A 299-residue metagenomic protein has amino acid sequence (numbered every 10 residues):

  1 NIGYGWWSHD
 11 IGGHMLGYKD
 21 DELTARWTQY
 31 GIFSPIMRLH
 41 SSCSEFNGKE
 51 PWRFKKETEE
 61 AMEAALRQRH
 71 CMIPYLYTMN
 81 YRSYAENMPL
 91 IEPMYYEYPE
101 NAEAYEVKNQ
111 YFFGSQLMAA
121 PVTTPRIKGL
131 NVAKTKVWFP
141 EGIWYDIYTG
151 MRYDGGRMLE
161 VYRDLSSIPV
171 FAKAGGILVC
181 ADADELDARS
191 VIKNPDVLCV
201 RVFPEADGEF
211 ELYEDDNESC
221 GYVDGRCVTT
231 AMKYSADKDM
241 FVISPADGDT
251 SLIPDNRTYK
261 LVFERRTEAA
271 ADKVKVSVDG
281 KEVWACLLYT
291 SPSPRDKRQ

Functional and structural regions predicted by a protein language model:
N1-S167, K173: Catalytic-domain carbohydrate-binding cleft regions of carbohydrate-active enzymes
N80-S83, T267, Y289: Hydrophobic, Leu/Ile/Phe/Ala-enriched alpha-helical segments that form helix-helix packing faces
Q110, T230-A236, E282-L288: Short, exposed beta-strand/loop patches in secreted or surface proteins that constitute
G129, G225, D239, D279-K281: Intrinsic-disorder/low-complexity loop/linker signature
W138-Y148, L261-K281: Solvent-exposed beta-hairpin/edge-strand motifs
G175-V274: Accessory, solvent-exposed terminal regions and/or long lumenal/extracellular loops of proteins
S244-A246, A270-S291: A carboxyl-terminal module marker
Y289-Q299: Single conserved hydrophobic/aromatic residue that forms the stacking wall/gate of nucleotide- or nucleobase-binding
